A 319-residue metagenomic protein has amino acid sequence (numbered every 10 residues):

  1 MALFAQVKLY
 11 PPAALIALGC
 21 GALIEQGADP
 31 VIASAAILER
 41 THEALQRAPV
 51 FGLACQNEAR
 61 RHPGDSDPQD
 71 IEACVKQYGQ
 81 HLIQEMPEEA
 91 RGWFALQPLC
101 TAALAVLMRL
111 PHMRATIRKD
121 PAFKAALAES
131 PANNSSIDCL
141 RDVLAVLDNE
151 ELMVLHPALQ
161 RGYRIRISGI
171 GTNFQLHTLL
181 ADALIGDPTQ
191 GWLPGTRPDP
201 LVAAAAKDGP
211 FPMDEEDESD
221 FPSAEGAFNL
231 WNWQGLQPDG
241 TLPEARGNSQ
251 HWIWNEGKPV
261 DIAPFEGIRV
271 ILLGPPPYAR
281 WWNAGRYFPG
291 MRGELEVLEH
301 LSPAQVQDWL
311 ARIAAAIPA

Functional and structural regions predicted by a protein language model:
A2-D29: Alpha-helical solenoid scaffolds in large eukaryotic transport, assembly, and signaling factors
A5, L45, P49-G52, Q56: A conserved position within tetratricopeptide repeats
Y10-G19, N57-E72, F94-P98: Alpha-helical solenoid repeats of the armadillo/HEAT superfamily in eukaryotic scaffolding/adaptor proteins
L23-P30, A44-P49, H62-D67: Short, surface-exposed, charge-dense and proline/glycine-enriched linear segments
I32-A36: N-terminal low-complexity Pro/Gly-rich stretches
D70-A319: Non-catalytic terminal/accessory regions
